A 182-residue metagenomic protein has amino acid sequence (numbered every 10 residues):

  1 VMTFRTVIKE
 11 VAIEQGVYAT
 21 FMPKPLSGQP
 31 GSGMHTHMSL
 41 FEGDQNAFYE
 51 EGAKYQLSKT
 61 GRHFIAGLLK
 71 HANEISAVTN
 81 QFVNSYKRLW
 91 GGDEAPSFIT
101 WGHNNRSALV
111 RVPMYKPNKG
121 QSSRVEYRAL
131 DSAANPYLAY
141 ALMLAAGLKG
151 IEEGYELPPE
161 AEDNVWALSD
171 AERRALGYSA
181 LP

Functional and structural regions predicted by a protein language model:
V1: Glycine-rich, mobile lid/loop segments that gate access to catalytic sites or pores
F4: Hydrophobic (often cysteine-bearing) scaffold residues that line and stabilize catalytic clefts of nucleotide/cofactor
V7-I13, V17-T20, F41-P182: Catalytic-core signal marking the mid-to-C-terminal active-site face
M22-D44: Histidine-centered divalent-metal-coordination microenvironment in nucleic-acid enzymes
